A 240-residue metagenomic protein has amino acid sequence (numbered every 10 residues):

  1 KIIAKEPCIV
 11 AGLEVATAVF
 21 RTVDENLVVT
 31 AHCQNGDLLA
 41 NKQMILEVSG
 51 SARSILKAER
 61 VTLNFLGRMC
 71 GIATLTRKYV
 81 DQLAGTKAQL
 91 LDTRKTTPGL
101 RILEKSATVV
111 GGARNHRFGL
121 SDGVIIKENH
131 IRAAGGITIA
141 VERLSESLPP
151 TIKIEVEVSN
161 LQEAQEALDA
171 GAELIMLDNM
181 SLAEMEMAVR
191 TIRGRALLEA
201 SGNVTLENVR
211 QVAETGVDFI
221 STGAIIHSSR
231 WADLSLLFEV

Functional and structural regions predicted by a protein language model:
K1-A170, L174, E186-T191, R195-E199 (+2 more regions): Acidic/glycine-rich phosphate/pyrophosphate-binding loops and surrounding catalytic core that coordinate Mg2+
L177-D178, L198-V204, T222-A224: Glycine-rich beta-strand-to-loop/alpha-helix junction loops that act as flexible
A224-V240: Short, charged, intrinsically disordered terminal tails
